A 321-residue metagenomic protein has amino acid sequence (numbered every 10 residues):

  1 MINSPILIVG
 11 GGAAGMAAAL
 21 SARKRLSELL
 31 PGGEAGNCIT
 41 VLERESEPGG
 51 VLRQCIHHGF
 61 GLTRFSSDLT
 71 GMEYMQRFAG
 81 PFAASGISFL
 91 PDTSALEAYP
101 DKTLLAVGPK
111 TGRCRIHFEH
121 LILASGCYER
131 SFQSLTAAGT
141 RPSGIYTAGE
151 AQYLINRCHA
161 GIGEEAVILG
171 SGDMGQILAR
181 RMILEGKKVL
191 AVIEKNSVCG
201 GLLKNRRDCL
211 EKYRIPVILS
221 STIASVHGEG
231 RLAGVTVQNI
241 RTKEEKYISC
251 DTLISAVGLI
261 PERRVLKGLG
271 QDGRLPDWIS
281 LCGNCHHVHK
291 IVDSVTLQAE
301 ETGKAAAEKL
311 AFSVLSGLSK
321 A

Functional and structural regions predicted by a protein language model:
M1-A321: Residues forming the flavin
